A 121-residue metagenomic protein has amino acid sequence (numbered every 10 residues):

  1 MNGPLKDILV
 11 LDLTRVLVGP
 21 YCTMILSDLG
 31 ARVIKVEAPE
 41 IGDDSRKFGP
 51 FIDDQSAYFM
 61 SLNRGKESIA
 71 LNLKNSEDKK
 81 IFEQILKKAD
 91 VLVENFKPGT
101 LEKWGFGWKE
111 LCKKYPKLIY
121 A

Functional and structural regions predicted by a protein language model:
M1-A121: N-terminal helix-loop segment corresponding to the beta1-alpha1 unit of nucleotide/adenylate-binding folds
